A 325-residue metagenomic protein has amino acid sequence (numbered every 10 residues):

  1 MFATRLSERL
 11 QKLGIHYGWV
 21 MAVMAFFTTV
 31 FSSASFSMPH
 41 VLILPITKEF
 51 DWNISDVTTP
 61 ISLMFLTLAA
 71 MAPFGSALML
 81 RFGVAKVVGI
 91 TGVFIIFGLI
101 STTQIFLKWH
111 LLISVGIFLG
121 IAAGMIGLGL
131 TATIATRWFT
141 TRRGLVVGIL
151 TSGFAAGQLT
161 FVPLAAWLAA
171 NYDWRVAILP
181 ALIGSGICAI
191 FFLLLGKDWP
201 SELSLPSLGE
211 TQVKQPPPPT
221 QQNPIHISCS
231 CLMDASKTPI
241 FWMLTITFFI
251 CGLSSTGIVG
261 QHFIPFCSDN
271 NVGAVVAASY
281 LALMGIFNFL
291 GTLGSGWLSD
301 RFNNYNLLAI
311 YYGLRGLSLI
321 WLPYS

Functional and structural regions predicted by a protein language model:
Y17-I54, M71-G75, V162, T256-I264: Extracytoplasmic
V30, G98, H110-I126, F249-I250: Hydrophobic core of transmembrane alpha-helices in multi-pass small-molecule transporters, especially MFS/SLC-type
M38-I46, C231-S295: Extracytoplasmic gate region of multi-pass secondary transporters
M71-V84, T292-N303: Helix-to-loop junctions at the C-terminal end of transmembrane segments in multipass secondary transporters
L80-G92, R301-Y312: Cytoplasmic membrane-interface "Motif A"-like loop-to-helix N-cap segments of 12-TM Major Facilitator Superfamily
V93-L107, L314-S325: C-terminal ends and interior cores of transmembrane alpha-helices in multi-pass membrane transporters/permeases
V115-S152: Cytoplasmic helix-loop-helix junction between adjacent transmembrane helices in 12-TM secondary transporters
L150-L205: Helix-loop-helix hairpin linking two adjacent transmembrane segments in secondary transporters
